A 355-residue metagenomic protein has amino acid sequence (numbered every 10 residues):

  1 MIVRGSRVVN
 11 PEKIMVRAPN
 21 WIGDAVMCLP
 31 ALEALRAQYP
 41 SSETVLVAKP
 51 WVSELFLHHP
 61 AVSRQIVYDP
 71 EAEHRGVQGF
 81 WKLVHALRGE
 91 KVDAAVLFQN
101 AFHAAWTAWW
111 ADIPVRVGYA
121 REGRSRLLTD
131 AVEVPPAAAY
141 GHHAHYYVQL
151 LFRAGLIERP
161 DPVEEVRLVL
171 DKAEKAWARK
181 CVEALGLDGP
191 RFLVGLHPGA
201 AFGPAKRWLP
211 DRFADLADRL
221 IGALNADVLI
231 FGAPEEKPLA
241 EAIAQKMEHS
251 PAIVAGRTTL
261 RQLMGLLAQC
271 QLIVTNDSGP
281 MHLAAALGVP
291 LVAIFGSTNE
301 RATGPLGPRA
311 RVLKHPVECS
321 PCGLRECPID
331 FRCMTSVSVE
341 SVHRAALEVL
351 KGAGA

Functional and structural regions predicted by a protein language model:
M1-A355: Catalytic machinery of carbohydrate-active enzymes, primarily nucleotide-sugar-dependent glycosyltransferases
